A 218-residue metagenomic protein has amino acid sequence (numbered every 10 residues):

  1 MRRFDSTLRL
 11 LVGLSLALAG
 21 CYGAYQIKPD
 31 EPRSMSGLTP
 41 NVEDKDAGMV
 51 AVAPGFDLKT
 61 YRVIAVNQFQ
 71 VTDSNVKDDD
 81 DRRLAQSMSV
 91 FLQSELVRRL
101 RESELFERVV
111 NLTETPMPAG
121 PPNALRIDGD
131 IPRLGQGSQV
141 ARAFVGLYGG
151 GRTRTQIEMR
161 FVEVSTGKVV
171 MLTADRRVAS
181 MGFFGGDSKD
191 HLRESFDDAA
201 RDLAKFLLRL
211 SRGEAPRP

Functional and structural regions predicted by a protein language model:
M1-L11: Bacterial N-terminal signal peptides that target proteins for export
L18-G20: C-terminal motif of bacterial Sec signal peptides marking the signal peptidase cleavage site
Y22-E95, D175, K205-P218: A structural "domain/chain start" motif
A24-R33, V109-T166, M181-G186: Surface-exposed short loop/turn segments
S89, Q93, V97, S103 (+2 more regions): Extracytoplasmic/secreted envelope proteins and their assembly/folding machinery, especially bacterial periplasmic
L96-L105, Q136, A179, A204 (+1 more regions): Sec-exported extracytoplasmic/periplasmic mature domains
E102-P116, E214-A215: Surface-exposed patches in mature extracellular/periplasmic domains of secreted proteins
G149-Q156, V162-R209: Short secondary-structure boundary motifs at beta->alpha junctions and helix caps
